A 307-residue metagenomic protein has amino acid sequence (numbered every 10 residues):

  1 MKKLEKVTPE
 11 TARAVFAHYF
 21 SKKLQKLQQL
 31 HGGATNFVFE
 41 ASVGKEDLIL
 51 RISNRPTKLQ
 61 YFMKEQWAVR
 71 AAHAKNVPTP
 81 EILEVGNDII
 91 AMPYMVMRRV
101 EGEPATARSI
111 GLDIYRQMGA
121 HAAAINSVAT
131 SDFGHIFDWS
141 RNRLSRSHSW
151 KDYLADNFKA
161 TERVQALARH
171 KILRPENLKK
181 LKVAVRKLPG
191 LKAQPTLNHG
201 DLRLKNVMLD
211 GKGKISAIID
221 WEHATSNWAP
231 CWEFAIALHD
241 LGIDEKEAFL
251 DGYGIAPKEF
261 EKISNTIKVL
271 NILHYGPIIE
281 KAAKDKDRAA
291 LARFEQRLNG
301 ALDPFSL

Functional and structural regions predicted by a protein language model:
K3-K23, S127-G200, D210, A290 (+1 more regions): An alpha-helical support segment within catalytic cores of ATP-dependent transferases
K26-S149: ATP-binding pocket architecture of kinase catalytic cores
K45, M92, A193-P195, K214: Conserved catalytic motifs of the protein kinase core domain
R51-I52, L83-E84, D138, L197-G200 (+3 more regions): Short beta-strand segments
Q66-W67, D113-I114, K214, E233-A237 (+1 more regions): Glycine-rich, phosphate-binding/catalytic loops in enzymes
P195-L197, R203-K262: Active-site Asp-x-Gly
C231-K258, N271-R288, E295-A301: Active-site activation/catalytic loop segments of kinase-like enzymes and analogous catalytic loops in related
K262-L270: Alpha-helical scaffolds flanking conserved acidic
